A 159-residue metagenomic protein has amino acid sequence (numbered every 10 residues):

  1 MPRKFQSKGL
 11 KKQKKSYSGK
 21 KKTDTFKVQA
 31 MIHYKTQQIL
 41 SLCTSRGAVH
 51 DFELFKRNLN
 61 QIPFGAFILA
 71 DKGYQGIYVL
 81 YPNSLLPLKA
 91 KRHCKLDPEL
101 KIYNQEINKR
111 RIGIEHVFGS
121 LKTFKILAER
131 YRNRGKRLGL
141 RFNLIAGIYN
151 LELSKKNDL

Functional and structural regions predicted by a protein language model:
M1-L159: Short, well-ordered secondary-structure "scaffold" segments embedded in the functional core of diverse domains
